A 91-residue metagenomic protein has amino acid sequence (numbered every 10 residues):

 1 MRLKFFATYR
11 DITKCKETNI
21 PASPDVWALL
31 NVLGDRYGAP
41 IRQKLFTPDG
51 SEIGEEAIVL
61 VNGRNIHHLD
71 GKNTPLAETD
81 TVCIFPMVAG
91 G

Functional and structural regions predicted by a protein language model:
M1-G90: Ubiquitin-like/PB1-type beta-grasp interaction modules and other compact soluble beta-rich domains
